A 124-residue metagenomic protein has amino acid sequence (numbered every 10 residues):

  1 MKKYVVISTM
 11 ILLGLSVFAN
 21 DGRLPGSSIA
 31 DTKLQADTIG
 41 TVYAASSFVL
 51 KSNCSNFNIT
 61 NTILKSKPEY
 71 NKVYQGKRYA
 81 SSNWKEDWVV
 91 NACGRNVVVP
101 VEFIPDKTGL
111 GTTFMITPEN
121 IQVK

Functional and structural regions predicted by a protein language model:
Y4-L15: Sec-dependent N-terminal signal peptides
N20-K124: Cysteine-centric segments in proteins
